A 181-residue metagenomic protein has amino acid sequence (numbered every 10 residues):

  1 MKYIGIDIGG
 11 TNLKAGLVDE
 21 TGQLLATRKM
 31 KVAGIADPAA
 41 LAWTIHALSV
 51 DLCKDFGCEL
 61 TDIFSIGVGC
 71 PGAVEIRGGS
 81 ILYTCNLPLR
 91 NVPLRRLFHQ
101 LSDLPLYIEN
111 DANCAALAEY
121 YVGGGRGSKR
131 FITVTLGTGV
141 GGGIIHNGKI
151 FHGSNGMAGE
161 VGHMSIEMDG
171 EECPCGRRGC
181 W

Functional and structural regions predicted by a protein language model:
M1-K2, R130: Short, basic/aromatic recognition patches
K2-A47, S80-Y83, G156: Short glycine-rich, Thr/Ser-proximal phosphate-binding strand/loop in the N-terminal lobe of ATP-dependent enzymes
D7-G9, D19, E75, D111-N113 (+1 more regions): Acidic active-site catalytic centers that drive phospho-/nucleotidyl reactions and related ester hydrolyses
D7-G9, S65, T133-L136: Short loop/turn motifs at secondary-structure junctions and domain boundaries
T11, P71-V74, G137-G139: Short glycine-rich anion-binding loops that position phosphate/pyrophosphate groups of nucleotides and phosphorylated
G16-V18, A26-K29, D37-A40, Y107-E109 (+1 more regions): Glycine/GP-enriched mid-protein hinge/lid loop-to-helix segment characteristic of carbohydrate kinases
A33, P38-H46, V50, F56 (+2 more regions): Glycine-rich phosphate-binding loop and adjoining helix at the ATP-binding site of ATP-dependent phosphoryl-transfer
D55-L60, R177-W181: Cysteine/selenocysteine-centered motifs that mediate thiol-based redox chemistry or coordinate metal-sulfur cofactors
